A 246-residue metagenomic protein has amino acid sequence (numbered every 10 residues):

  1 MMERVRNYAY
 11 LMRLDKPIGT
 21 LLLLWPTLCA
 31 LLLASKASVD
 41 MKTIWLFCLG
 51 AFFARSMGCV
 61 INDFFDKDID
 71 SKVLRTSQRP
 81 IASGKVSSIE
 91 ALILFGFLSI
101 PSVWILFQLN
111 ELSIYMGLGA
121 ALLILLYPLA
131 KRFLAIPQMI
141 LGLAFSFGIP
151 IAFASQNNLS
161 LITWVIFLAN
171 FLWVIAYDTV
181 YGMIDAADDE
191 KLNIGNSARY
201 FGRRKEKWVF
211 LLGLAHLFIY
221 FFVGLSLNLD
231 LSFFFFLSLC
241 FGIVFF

Functional and structural regions predicted by a protein language model:
M1-E3: Short, membrane-interfacial amphipathic segments enriched in basic
V5, A9-Y10, L49, R79-V165 (+1 more regions): Intramembrane alpha-helical segments
V5, L21, W45, G119-L122 (+3 more regions): Alpha-helical membrane-protein architecture signal
L14-L33, G142, S146: The first (N-terminal) embedded transmembrane alpha-helix
P17, I61, F65, I69-D70 (+1 more regions): Proline-centered turn/helix-capping motifs that create local helix->coil transitions or kinks
L24-F65, R75, G96-V103, I114-L125 (+2 more regions): Membrane-embedded alpha-helical segments that form the functional core of polytopic membrane enzymes, especially those
L49-A51, K67-G117, K191-L237, F241: Multi-pass membrane catalytic core of lipid/isoprenoid biosynthesis enzymes
